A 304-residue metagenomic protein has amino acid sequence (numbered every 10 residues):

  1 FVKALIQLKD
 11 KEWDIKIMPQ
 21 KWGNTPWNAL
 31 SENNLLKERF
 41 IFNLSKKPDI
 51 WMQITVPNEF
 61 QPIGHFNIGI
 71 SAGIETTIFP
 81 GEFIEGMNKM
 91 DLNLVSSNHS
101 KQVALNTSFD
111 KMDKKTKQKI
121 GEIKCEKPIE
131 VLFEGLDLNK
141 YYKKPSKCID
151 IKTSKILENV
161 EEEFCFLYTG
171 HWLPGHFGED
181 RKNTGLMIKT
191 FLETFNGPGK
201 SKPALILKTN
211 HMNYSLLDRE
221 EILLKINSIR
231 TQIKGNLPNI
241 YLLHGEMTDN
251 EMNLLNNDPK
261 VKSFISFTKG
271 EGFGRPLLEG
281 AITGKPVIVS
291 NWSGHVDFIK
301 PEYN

Functional and structural regions predicted by a protein language model:
A4-Q7, L138-E251: Conserved catalytic-core segment of nucleotide-activated headgroup transferases in glycan assembly
K21-N106: Extended catalytic core of nucleotide-activated donor transferases of GT-like folds
D91-P128, L138, K143, C148: A short, active-site helix/loop in glycosyltransferases that binds the activated sugar's phosphate group
T248-K262, I282: Short acidic alpha-helix that forms the nucleotide-activated donor recognition element in Leloir-type transferases
K269: Aromatic "clamp/platform" in nucleotide-sugar-dependent glycosyltransferases that forms part of the donor/acceptor
G274-L277, W292: Short glycine/serine-rich donor-binding loops of glycosyltransferases
P286-V289: Short hydrophobic beta-strand element within catalytic cores of glycosyltransferases and related nucleotide-activated
N291-N304: Short acidic/histidine- and often glycine-rich active-site loop of Leloir-type glycosyltransferases that engages
